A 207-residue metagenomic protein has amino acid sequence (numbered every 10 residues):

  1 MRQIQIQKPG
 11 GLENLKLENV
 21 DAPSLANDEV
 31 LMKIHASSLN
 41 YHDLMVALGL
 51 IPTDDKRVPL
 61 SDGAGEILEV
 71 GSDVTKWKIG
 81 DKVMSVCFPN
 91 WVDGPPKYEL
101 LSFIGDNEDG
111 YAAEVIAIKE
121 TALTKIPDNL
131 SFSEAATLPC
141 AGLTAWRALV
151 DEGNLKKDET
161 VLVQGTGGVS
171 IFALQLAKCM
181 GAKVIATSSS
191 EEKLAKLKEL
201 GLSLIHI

Functional and structural regions predicted by a protein language model:
Q3, G65-I67, G80, I126 (+3 more regions): Residue-level signal for nonpolar/aromatic packing positions in well-ordered secondary structure
G11-L15, Y41-D43: Short N-terminal binding/cap micro-motifs at the start of the first secondary-structure element
L17-A22, A64-E66, V115-A117, L123 (+1 more regions): Conserved hydrophobic/aromatic beta-strand scaffold that supports enzyme active sites
D21-S37, A47-V92, G110, P127-N129: Glycine-rich beta-strand-centered segment in the early N-terminal region that forms part of a ligand/cofactor-binding
S37-L39, S72, T121, L143: Alpha-helix/helix-capping structural signal
V83, S133-I205: Mid-domain Rossmann-like dinucleotide-binding core that forms the NAD(H)/NADP(H) cofactor-binding site
C87-Q164: NAD(P)H dinucleotide-binding glycine-rich loop of Rossmann-like/cofactor-binding domains, especially the beta1-alpha1
